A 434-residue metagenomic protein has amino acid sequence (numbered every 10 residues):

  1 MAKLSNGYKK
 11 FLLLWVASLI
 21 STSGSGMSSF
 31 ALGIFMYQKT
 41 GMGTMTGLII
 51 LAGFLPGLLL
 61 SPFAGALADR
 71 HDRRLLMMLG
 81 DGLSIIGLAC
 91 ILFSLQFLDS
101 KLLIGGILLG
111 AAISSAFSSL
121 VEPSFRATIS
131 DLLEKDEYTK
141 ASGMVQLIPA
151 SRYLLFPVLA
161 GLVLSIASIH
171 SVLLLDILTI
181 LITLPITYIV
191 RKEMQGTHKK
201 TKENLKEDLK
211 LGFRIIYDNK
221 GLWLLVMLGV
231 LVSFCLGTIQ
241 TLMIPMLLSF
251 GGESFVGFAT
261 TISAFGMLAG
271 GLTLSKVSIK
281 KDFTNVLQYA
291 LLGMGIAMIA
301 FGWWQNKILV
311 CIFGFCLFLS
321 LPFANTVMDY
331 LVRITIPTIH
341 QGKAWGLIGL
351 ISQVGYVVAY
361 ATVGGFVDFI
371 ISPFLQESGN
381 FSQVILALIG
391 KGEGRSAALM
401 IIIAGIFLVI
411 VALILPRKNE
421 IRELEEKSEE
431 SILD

Functional and structural regions predicted by a protein language model:
M1-F11, K192-M227: Juxtamembrane intracellular "pre-TM" segments in multi-pass secondary transporters
G7-W15, G43, S100, I104-L108 (+4 more regions): Primarily residues marking transmembrane-helix entry/exit sites
F11, G43, R73, I104 (+8 more regions): Membrane-helix interface/capping residues of multi-pass secondary transporters
L12-S29, I50-A68, D72-I85, G106-S165 (+9 more regions): Substrate-agnostic recognition of the 12-TM MFS/MFS-like secondary transporter fold
S28-A31, F35, T40-G47, G143 (+1 more regions): Small-residue hotspots at the loop-to-helix junctions and early N-terminal turns of transmembrane alpha-helices
Y37, C90-L98, S114, I186-T187 (+3 more regions): MFS-fold secondary transporters
L59, F63, L76, C90 (+5 more regions): C-terminal transmembrane bundle of multi-pass solute transporters/carriers
A127, D131, L173-E203, S278-K280 (+3 more regions): Helix-loop junctions on the cytosolic side of multi-pass membrane transporters, especially the intracellular loop
